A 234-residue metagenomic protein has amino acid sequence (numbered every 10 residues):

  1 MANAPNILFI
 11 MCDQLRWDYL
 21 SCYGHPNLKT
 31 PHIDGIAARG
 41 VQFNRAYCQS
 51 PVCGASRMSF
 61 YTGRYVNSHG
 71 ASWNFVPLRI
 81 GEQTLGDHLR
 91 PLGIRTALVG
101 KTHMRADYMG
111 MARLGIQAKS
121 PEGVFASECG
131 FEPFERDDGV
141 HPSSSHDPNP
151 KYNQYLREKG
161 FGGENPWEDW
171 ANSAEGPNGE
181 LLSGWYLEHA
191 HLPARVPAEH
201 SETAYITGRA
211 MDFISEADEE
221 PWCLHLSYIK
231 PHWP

Functional and structural regions predicted by a protein language model:
M1-P234: Formylglycine-dependent sulfatase
